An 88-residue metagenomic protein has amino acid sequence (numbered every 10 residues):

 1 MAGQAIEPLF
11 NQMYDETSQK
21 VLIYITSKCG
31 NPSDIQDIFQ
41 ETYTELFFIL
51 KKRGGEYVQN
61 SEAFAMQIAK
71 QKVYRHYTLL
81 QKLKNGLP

Functional and structural regions predicted by a protein language model:
M1-S27, Q36: A short, charge-rich alpha-helical start-of-domain segment used by transcription regulators
A2-G3, G30, Y43-N60, L79-L80: Sigma70-family region 2
Q12, E16, E56, Q67: Charged/polar, solvent-exposed surface patches and flexible loops
I23, D37-T44, F48, Q59-Q71: Structural recognition of an alpha-helix C-terminal capping motif at a helix-to-coil junction
D34-I38, N60, Q81, N85: Alpha-helix N-cap and coil->helix boundary residues
M66-L87: Arg/Lys-rich amphipathic alpha helix in sigma70-family domain 2
